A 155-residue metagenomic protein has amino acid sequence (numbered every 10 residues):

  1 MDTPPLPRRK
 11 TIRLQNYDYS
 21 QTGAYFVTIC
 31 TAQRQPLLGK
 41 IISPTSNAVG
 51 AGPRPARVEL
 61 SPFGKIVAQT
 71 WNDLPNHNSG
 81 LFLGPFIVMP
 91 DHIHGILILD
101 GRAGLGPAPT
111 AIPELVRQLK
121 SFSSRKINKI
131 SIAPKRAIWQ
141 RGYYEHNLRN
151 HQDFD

Functional and structural regions predicted by a protein language model:
M1-D155: Short catalytic/metal-binding and nucleic-acid-binding patches
